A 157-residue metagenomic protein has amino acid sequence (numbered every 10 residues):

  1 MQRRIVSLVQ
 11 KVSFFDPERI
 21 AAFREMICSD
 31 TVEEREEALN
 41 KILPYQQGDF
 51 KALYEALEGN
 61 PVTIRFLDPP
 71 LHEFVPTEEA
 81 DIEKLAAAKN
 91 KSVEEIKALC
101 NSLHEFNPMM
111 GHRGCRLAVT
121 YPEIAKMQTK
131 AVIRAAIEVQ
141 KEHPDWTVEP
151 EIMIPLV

Functional and structural regions predicted by a protein language model:
M1-V157: Conserved alpha/beta-domain cores
